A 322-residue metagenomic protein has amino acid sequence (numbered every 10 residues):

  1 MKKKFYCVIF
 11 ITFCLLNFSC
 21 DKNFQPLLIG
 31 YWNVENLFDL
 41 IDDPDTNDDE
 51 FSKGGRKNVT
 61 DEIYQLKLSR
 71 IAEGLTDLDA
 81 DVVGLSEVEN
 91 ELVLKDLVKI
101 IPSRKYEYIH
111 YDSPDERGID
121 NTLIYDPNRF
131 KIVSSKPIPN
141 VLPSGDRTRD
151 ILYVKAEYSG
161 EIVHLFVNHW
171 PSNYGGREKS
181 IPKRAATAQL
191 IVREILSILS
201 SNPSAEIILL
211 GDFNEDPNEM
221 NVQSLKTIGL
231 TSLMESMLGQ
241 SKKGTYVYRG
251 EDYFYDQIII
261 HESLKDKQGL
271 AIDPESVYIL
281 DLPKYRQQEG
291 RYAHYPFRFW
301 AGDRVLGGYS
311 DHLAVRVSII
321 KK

Functional and structural regions predicted by a protein language model:
K4-L16: Sec-dependent N-terminal signal peptides
N17-K105, I109-I119, Q189, Y285-A293 (+2 more regions): N-terminal, active-site-proximal structural segment of metallo-dependent hydrolase catalytic domains
C20-D21, L196-I207, E215-K322: Metal-dependent phosphoester-hydrolase catalytic domains
W32-V34, I71-L94, I124, L165 (+4 more regions): Active-site beta-strand/loop signature of hydrolases that rely on acidic residues for catalysis
R56-E62, D79-L85, H110-Y111, V141-L142 (+4 more regions): Second-shell loop/turn segments in exported
V82, V88-P171: Structured beta-strand-rich core segments of catalytic domains in phosphoester-bond hydrolases
N90-L92, E116-G118, N173-G175, N214-M220 (+1 more regions): Active-site environment of divalent metal-dependent phosphoester hydrolases
Y158-Q189, R193, L199: Metal-dependent phosphoester/phosphodiester hydrolase catalytic core
